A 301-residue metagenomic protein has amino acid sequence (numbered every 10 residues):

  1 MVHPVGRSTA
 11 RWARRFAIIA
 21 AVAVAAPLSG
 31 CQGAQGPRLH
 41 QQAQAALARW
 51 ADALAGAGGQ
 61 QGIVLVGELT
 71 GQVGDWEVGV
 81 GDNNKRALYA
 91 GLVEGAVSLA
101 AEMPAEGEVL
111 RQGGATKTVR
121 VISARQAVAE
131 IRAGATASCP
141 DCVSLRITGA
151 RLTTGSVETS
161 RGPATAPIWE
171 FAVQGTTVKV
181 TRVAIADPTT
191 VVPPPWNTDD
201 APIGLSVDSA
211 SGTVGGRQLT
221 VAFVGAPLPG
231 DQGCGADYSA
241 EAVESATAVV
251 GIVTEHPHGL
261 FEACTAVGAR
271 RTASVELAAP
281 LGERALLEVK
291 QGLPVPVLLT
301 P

Functional and structural regions predicted by a protein language model:
H3-I18: Bacterial N-terminal signal peptides that target proteins for export
A26-G30: C-terminal motif of bacterial Sec signal peptides marking the signal peptidase cleavage site
G33-T116, E158-S160, P195-E241, S245 (+1 more regions): Extracytoplasmic low-complexity, Pro/Thr/Ser/Ala/Gly-rich segments that lie immediately after a secretion/anchoring
L99-E158: Long, charged/polar, surface-exposed segments that mediate recognition or autoinhibition
D141-V143, T213-G215, A242-V250, E276-R284: A short, structured loop/turn motif at beta-sheet edges
F171: Conserved histidines in hydrophobic membrane contexts and catalytic metal-binding motifs
H256-R271: An anionic, turn-rich surface loop/hairpin at beta-sheet edges that serves as a generic interaction/coordination patch
L277-L299: A short amphipathic beta-strand at an alpha->beta junction
